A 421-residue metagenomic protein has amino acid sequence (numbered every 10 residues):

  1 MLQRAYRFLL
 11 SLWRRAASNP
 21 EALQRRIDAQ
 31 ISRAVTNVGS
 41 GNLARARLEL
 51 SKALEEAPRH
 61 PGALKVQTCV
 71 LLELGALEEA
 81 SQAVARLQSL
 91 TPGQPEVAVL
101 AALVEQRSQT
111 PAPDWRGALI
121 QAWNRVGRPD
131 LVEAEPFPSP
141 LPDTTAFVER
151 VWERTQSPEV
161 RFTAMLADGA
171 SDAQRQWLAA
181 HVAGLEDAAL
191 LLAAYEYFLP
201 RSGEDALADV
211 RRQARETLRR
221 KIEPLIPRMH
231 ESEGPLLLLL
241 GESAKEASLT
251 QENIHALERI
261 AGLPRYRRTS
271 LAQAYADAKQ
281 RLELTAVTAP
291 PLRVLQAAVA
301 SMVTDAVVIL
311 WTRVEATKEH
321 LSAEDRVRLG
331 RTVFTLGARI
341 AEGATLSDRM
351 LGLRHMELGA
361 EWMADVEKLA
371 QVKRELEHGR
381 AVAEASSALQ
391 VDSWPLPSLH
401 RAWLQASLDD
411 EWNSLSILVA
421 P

Functional and structural regions predicted by a protein language model:
L23-K52, E56, L131-S139, Q156-G169: Alpha-helical segment of the N-proximal tetratricopeptide repeat
Q24, P58, P92, A183-E186 (+3 more regions): Short coil turns that delineate tetratricopeptide repeat
G39-S40, E73-L74, Q106-T110: Register position in tetratricopeptide repeats
A53, R86-L87, H181, L225 (+1 more regions): Canonical positions in the second alpha-helix
